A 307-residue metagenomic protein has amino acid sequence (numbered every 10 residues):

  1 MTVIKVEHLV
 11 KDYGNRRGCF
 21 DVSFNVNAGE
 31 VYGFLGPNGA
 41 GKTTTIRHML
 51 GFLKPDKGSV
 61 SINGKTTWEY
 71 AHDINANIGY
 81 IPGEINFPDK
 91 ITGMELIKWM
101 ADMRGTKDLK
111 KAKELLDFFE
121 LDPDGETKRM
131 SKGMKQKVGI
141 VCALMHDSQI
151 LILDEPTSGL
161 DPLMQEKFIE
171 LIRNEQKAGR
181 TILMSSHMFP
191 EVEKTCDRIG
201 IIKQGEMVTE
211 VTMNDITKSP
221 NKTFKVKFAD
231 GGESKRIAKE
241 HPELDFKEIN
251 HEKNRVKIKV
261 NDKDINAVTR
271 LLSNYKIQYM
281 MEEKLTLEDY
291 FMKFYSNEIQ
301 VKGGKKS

Functional and structural regions predicted by a protein language model:
T2-V6, K11-K203, M207-T209: ABC transporter nucleotide-binding domains
Y70, T212, A267: Short acidic active-site motifs
G93, M213, K284-L287: Structural motif detector for alpha-helix initiation sites
I97, T223, I277-Y279: Short active-site oxyanion
A101-G105, L116-L121, A238-H241, V268-Y275: Alpha-helix C-terminal capping segments
G125, L244-E248, K276-M281: A short linear hydrophobic-aromatic micro-motif
F168-K259: ABC transporter nucleotide-binding domain
V260-S307: C-terminal coupling/interaction segments
